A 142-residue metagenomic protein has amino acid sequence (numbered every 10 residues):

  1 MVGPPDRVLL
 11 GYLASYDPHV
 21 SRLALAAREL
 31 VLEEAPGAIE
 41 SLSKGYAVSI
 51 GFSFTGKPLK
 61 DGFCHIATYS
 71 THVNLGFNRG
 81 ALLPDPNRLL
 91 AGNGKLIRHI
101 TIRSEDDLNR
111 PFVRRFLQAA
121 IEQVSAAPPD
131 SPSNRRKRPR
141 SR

Functional and structural regions predicted by a protein language model:
M1-R142: Charge-dense, helix-prone N-terminal extensions
